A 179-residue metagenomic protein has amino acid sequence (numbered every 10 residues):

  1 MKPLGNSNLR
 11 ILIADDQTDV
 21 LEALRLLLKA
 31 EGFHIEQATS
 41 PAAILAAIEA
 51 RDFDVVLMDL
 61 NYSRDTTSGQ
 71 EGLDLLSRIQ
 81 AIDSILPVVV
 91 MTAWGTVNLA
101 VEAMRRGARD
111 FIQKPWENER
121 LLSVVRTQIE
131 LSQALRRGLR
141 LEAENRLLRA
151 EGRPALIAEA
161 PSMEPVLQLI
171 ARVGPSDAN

Functional and structural regions predicted by a protein language model:
K2, T18-A42: Two-component/phosphorelay signaling modules centered on CheY-like receiver
S7-V20, L24-L28, V56: Conserved acidic segment of CheY-like receiver
L12, Q37-V55, R64-T67: Acidic, metal-coordinating helix/loop segments flanking the phosphotransfer/catalytic sites of two-component signaling
A42-A43, N98, I112, W116-V125 (+1 more regions): C-terminal output helix
A46, N61, D65-S84, E102: Short amphipathic alpha-helix used as the core "switch/output" element in two-component signaling
R146-N179: AAA+ ATPase active-site-proximal loops
